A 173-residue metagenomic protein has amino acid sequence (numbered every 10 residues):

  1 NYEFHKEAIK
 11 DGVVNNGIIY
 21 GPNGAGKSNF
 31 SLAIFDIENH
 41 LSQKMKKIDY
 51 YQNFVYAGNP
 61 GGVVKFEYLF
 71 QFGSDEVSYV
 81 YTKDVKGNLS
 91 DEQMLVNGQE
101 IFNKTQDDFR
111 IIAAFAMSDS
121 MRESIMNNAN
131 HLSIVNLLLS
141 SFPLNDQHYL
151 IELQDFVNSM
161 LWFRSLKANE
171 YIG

Functional and structural regions predicted by a protein language model:
N1, G62-F66, D75, G87-D91 (+1 more regions): Generic structural motif recognizing short loop/turn segments at the entrances and edges of beta-strands
N1-F35: Pre-Walker A-like glycine/lysine-rich segment at the N-terminus of P-loop NTPase domains
H5, F35, K46-K47, N97 (+2 more regions): Generic preference for flexible, low-structure residues
I9-G12, L41-S42, N88-D91, I101: Short, surface-exposed linear patches
G12, I18, S31-V85: Conserved P-loop NTP-binding catalytic core
V13-I18, K46-I48, V96, F109-R110 (+1 more regions): Short, surface-exposed, polar/charged, turn-prone segments marking secondary-structure boundaries
Y20-S28, Y56, F102-D107, S118: Low-complexity, flexible helical/coil segments
K83-G173: Electropositive, glycine-dotted interaction segments that contact anionic polymers or phosphate-rich ligands
